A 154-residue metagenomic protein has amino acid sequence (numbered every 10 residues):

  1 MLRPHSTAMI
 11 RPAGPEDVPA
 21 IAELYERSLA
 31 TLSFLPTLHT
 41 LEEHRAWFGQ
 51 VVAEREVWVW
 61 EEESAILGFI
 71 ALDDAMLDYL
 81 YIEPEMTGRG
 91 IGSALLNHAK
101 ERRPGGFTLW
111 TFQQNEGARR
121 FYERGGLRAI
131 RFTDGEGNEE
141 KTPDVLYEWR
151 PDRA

Functional and structural regions predicted by a protein language model:
M1-E16, R153-A154: Conserved N-terminal entry element of GNAT/NAT acetyltransferase domains
V18, A22-G49: Conserved GNAT-fold acetyl-CoA-binding loop/helix
W47-V59, M76: A short helix-loop-beta-strand connector motif used in the catalytic cores of GNAT acetyltransferases and, in some
R55-I70: Conserved beta-hairpin
L77-T87, T111-F112: A short, internal acetyl-CoA/4′-phosphopantetheine-binding micro-motif in the GNAT/acyltransferase core
M86, G90-H98: Conserved acetyl-CoA pyrophosphate-binding loop and the N-cap/start of the following alpha-helix in GNAT-like
S93-A94, Q114-F132, N138-T142: Conserved active-site alpha-helix within GNAT-family acetyltransferase domains
R102-Q114: Conserved GNAT acetyl-CoA-binding A-motif
